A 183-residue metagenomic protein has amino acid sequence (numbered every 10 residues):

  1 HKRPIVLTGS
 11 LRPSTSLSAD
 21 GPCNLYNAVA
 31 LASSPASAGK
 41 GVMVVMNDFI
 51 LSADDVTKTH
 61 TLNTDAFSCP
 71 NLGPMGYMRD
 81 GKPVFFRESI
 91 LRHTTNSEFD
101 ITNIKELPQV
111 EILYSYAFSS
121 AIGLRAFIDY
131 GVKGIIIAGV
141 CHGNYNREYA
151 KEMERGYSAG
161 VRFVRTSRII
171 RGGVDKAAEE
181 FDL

Functional and structural regions predicted by a protein language model:
H1-L7, G123-I128, E152-S158: N-terminal small/polar loop signature for handling phosphorylated ligands or for N-terminal nucleophile
K2-P4, A36-G41, M46-N47, L72 (+3 more regions): Short coil/turn connectors at secondary-structure junctions
V6-G9, M43-N47, Y114, A138 (+1 more regions): Short beta-strand segments
L7-R79: Internal gly/pro-rich beta-alpha loop/helix module that stabilizes soluble enzyme cofactors or their anionic handles
D20-N24, S37, P70, P108 (+3 more regions): Conserved active-site and cofactor/substrate-binding residues in soluble primary-metabolism enzymes
S52-H142: Accessory alpha-helical/coil subdomains and C-terminal extensions that flank or cap enzyme catalytic cores
H142-L183: C-terminal non-catalytic interaction/assembly regions of soluble proteins
